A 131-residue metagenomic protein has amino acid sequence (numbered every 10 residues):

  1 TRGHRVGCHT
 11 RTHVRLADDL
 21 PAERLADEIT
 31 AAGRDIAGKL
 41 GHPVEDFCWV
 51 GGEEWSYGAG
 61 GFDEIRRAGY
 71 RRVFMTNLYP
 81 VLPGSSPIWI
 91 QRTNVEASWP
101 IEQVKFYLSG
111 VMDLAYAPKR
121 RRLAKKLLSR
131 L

Functional and structural regions predicted by a protein language model:
T1, R5, R11-H13, A17-L131: C-terminal active-site subregion of NodB/CE4 polysaccharide deacetylases
